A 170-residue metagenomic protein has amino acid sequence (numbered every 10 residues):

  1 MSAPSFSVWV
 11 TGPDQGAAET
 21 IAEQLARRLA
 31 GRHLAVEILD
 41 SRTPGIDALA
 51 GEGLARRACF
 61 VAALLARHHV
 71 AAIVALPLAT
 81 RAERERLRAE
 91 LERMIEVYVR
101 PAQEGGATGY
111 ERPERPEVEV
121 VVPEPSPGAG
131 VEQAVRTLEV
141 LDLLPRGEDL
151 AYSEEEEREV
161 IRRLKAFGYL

Functional and structural regions predicted by a protein language model:
S2-R27: Walker A (P-loop) phosphate-binding motif
S5-W9, A35, A71-I73: Residue-level preference for the first positions of well-ordered beta-strands
S7, V36-I38, M94-Y98, E117-E119: Conserved beta-strand scaffold positions in the cores of enzyme catalytic domains, especially in NTP/NDP-utilizing
E19-A63, R67: Conserved substrate/cofactor phosphate-moiety recognition/catalytic segment in nucleotide-dependent phosphotransferases
L34, H69-V70, E92, L143 (+1 more regions): Short phosphate-binding/catalytic loops that engage adenosine nucleotides
D47-G105: Glycine-rich phosphate-binding loop used to anchor ATP phosphates in small-molecule kinases, encompassing both
R100-E154: Small-molecule kinase domains that catalyze NTP-dependent phosphoryl transfer to phosphate-bearing small molecules
E154-L170: Short acidic, low-complexity intrinsically disordered linear motifs used for protein-protein interactions
